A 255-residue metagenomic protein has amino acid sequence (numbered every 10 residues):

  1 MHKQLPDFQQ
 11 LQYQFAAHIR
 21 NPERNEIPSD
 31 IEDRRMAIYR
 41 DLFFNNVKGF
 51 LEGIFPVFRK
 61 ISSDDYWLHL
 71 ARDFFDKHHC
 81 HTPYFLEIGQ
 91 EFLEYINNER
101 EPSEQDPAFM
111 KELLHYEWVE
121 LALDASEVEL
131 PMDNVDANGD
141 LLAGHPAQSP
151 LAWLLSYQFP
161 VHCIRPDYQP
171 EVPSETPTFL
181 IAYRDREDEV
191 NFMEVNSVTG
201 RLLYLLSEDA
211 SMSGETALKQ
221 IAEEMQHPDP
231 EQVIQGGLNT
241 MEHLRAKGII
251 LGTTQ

Functional and structural regions predicted by a protein language model:
M1-S126: N-terminal, charged low-complexity regulatory/assembly segments
D76-G200: Hydrophobic packing positions characteristic of elongated beta-solenoid/beta-helix-type spike/fiber shafts
S211-E223: Short acidic, hydrophobic short linear motifs in intrinsically disordered regions
E223-G237: Short, positively charged loop/turn segments that connect secondary-structure elements
G236-G248: Basic amphipathic alpha-helical segments that dock to polyanions
T254-Q255: Short, Lys/Arg-rich nucleic-acid/phosphate-binding segment
